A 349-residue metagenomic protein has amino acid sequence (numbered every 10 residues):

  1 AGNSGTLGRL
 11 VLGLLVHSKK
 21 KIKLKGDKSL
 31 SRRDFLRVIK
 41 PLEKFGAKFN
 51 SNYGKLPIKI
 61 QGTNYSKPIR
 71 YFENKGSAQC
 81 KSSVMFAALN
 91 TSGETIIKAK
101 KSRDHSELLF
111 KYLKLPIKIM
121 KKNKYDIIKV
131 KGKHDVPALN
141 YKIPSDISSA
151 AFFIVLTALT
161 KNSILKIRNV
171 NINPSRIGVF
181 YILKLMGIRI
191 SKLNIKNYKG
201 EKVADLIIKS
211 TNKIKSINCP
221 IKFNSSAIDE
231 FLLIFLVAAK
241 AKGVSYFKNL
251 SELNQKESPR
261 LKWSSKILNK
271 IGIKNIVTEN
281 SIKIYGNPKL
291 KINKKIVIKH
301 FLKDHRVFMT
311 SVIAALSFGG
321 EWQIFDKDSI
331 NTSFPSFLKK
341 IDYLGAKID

Functional and structural regions predicted by a protein language model:
A1-D349: Structural preference for solvent-exposed beta-strand-turn elements and adjacent flexible terminal/loop segments within
